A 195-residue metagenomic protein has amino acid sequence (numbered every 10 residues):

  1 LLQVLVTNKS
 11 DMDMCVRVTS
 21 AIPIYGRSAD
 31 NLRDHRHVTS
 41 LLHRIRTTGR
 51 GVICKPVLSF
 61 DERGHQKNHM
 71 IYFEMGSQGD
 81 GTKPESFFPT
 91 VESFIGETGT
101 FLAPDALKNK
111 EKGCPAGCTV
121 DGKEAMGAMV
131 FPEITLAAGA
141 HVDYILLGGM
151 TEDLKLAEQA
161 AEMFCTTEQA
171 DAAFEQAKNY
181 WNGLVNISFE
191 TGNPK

Functional and structural regions predicted by a protein language model:
L1-K110, K155-I187: Polysaccharide-binding surfaces and accessory modules of carbohydrate-active proteins
L1-Q3, G127-E133: Short alpha-helical segments and helix-capping/turn motifs at coil-helix boundaries
M14, I134-E152: Short Pro-Gly-centered flexible turn/kink motifs
V18-I24, G127-M129, Y144-G149: Long, contiguous hydrophobic alpha-helical segments, chiefly transmembrane helices and signal peptides
K112-E124: Short, basic/aromatic beta-hairpin or loop at an interaction surface
G117-V120, F131-L136: Beta-strand-rich interaction surfaces with strong enrichment in secreted/lumenal proteins
G122-A125, A140, K178-K195: Substrate-binding groove/exosite segments of carbohydrate-active enzymes
